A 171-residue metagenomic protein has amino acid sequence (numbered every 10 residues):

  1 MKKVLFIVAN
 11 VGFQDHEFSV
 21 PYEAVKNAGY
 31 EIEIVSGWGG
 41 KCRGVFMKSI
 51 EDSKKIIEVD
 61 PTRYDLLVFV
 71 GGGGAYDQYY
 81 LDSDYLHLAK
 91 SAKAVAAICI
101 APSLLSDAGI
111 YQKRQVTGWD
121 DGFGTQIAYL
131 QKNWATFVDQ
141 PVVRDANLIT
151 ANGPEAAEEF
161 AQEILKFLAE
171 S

Functional and structural regions predicted by a protein language model:
M1-A94, S103-Q115, G124-S171: Extended, subdomain-level signal for the structured scaffold at the beginning of enzyme domains
C99: Catalytic nucleophile serine of serine hydrolases, specifically the conserved "nucleophile elbow" pentapeptide
W119: Extracytoplasmic copper-binding redox domains, predominantly the cupredoxin/blue-copper superfamily
